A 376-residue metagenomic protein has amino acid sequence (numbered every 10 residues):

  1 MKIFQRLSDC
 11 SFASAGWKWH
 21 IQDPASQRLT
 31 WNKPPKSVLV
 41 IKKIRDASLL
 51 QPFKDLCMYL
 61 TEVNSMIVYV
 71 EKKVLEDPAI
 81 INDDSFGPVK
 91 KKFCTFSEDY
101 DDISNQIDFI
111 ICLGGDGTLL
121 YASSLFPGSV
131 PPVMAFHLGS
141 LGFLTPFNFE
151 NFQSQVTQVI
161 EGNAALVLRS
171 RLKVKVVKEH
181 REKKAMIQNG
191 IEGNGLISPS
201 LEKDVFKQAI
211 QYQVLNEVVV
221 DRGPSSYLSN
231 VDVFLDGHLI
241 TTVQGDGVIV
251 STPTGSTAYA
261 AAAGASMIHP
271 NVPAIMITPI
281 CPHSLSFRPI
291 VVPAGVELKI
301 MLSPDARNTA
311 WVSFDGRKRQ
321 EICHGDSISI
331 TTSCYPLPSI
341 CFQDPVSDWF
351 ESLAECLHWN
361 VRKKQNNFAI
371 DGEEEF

Functional and structural regions predicted by a protein language model:
M1-A15, P24-Q27, K207, V220 (+3 more regions): ATP/nucleoside-binding phosphotransfer catalytic cores, i.e., glycine-rich phosphate-binding loops
M1-L113, F149-A165, E179-K184, L196-S198 (+1 more regions): ATP/NTP phosphate-donor binding region
I44-R45, D116-T118, L141, T254-S256: Short glycine-rich anion-binding loops that position phosphate/pyrophosphate groups of nucleotides and phosphorylated
L49-L50, G117-S123, S256-A262: Short glycine/serine/threonine-rich phosphate/pyrophosphate-binding segments that cradle anionic phosphate groups
E76-D77, G139-L144, S266-I268, H283-S286: Short gly/pro/ser/thr-enriched loop/turn and capping motifs at secondary-structure boundaries
F126-N148: Short, acidic/small-residue loops that bind anionic groups at enzyme active sites
S140-D246: Catalytic core of DAGKc-family lipid kinases
H238-S286: Gly/Ser/Thr-rich active-site loops/lids in small-molecule metabolic enzymes that frequently grip phosphoryl groups
